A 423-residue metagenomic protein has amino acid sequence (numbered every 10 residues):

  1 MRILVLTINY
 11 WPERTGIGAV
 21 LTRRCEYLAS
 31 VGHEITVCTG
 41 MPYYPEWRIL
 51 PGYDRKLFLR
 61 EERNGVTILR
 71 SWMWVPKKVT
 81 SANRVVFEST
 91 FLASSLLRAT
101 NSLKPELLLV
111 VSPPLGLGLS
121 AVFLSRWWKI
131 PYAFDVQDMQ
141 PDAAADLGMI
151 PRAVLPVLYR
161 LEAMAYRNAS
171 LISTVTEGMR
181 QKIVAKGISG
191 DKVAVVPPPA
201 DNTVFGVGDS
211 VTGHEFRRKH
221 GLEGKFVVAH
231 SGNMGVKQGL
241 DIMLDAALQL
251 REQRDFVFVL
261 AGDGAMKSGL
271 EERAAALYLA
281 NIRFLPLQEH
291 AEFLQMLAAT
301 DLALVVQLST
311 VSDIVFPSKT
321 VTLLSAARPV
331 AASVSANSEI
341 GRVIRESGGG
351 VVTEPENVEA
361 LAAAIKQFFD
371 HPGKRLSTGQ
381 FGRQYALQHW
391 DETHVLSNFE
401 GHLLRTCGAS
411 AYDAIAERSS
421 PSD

Functional and structural regions predicted by a protein language model:
M1-N64, I415-D423: N-terminal subdomain of nucleotide-sugar transferases
P51-L59, G206-G221, A416: A short helix/loop element that forms part of the nucleotide-sugar donor recognition site in Leloir-type
L97, G116-L119, F123-W127, A153-T174: Membrane-proximal helix-turn-helix segments that form the acceptor-binding/catalytic region of lipid-linked
G178, P199: Carbohydrate-associated surface elements
L222-Q238, L244-A247, V259: Conserved donor-binding/catalytic core segment of Leloir-type glycosyltransferases
Q238, P286-Q295, A303-L324, P329-R342: Nucleotide-sugar-dependent
G262, K267-L294: Nucleotide-activated donor-binding/catalytic signature segment of Leloir-type glycosyltransferases, i.e., the conserved
A360, Q367, K374-Q388: A short, well-ordered alpha-helix in the C-terminal region of glycosyltransferases
